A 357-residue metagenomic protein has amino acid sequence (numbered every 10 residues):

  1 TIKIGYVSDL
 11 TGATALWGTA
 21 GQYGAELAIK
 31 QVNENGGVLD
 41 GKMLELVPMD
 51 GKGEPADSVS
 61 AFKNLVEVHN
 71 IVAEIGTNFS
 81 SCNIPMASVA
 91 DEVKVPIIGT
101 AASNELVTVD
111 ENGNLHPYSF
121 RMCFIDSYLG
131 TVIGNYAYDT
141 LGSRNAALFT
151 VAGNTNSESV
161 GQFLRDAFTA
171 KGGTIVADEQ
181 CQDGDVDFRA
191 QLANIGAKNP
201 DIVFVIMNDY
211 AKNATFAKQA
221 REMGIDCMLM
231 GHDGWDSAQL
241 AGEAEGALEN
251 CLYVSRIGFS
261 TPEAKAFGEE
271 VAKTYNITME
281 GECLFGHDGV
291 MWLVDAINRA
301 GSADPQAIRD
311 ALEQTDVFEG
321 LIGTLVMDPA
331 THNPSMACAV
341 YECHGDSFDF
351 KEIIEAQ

Functional and structural regions predicted by a protein language model:
T1-K3, E34, E355-Q357: Short, low-complexity disordered leader/linker segments with a strong preference for bacterial N-terminal type II
I2-E26, M49-A56, N78-F79, F149-E158 (+1 more regions): Extracytoplasmic "Venus flytrap"
G12, E26, K30-G37, K63-I71 (+9 more regions): Sec-exported extracytoplasmic/periplasmic mature domains
L16-Y23, Q31, N35-V109, M122 (+3 more regions): Beta-alpha junction/loop-to-helix N-cap segments that form part of ligand/metal-binding clefts
T19-E26, T131, S157-R165, T261 (+2 more regions): Short, surface-exposed alpha-helical segments at coil->helix boundaries
I71-E179, D226-L252: Extracytoplasmic ligand/sensor domains, especially the bilobed periplasmic-binding protein
A217-H287, N298, E342-A356: Extracellular/periplasmic periplasmic-binding protein-like sensory domains
V271-L284, V294-D349: Segments of small-molecule ligand-sensing domains
